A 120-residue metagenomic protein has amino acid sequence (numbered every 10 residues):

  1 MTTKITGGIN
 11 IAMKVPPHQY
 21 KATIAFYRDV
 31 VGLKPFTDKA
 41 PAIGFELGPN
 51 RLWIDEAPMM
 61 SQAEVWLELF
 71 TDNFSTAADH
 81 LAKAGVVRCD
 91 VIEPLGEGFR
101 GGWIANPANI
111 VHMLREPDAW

Functional and structural regions predicted by a protein language model:
M1-I24, V65-L67, D118-W120: N-terminal beta-strand motif that seeds the catalytic metal site of vicinal oxygen chelate
M1-K4, K83-W120: Vicinal oxygen chelate
I5-G7, M59-E64, L95-G96: Short glycine-enriched loop/turn motifs at secondary-structure junctions
K21, F74-H80: Short amphipathic alpha-helices within nucleic acid-binding modules
T23-R28, L81, N109: Conserved active-site tyrosine of GNAT-family acetyltransferases
V31-D38, V87-I92: Short secondary-structure junctions
L33-V65, V111-D118: Conserved short beta-strand elements that form part of the metal-binding/catalytic scaffold of enzyme active sites
F70: Active-site-adjacent beta-strand/loop module that shapes the phosphate/pyrophosphate-binding cleft
